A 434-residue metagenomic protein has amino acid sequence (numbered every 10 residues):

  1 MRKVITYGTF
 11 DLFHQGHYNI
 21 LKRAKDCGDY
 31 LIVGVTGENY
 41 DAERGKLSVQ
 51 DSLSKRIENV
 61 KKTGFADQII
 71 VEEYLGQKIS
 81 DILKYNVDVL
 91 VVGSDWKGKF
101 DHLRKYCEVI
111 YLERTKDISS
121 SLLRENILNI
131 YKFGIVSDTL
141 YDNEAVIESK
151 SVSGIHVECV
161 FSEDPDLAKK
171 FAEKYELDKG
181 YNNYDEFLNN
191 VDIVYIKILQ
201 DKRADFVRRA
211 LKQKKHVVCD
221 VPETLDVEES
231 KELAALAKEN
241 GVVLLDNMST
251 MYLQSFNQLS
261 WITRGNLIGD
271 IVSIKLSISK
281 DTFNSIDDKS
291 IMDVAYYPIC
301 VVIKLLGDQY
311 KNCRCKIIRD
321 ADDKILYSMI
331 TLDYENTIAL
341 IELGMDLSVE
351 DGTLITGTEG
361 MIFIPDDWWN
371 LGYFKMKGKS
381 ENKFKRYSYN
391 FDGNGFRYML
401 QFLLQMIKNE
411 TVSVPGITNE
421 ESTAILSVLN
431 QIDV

Functional and structural regions predicted by a protein language model:
M1-I130: Nucleotidyltransferase catalytic core that binds NTPs
N129-Y175, L404: N-terminal Rossmann-like dinucleotide-binding module
G134, S249, T356-E420, A424: C-terminal glycine/acidic-rich active-site capping loop/insertion
I135, K174, E186, I193-I198 (+2 more regions): C-terminal helix-rich "cap/oligomerization" subdomain common to oxidoreductases
I193, L199, A204-M248: Beta-strand-loop-alpha-helix segment that lines the small-molecule cofactor/substrate pocket of alpha/beta enzymes
T224-T282: A contiguous active-site-proximal alpha/beta segment in oxidoreductase catalytic domains
N247-Q254, D281-N312, M399, E421: Mid-domain beta-loop-alpha active-site segment that forms a flexible, acidic cofactor/metal-binding surface
D293-L371, L400-E410: Contiguous beta-strand/loop segments that form the cofactor/metal-binding neighborhood of enzyme cores
